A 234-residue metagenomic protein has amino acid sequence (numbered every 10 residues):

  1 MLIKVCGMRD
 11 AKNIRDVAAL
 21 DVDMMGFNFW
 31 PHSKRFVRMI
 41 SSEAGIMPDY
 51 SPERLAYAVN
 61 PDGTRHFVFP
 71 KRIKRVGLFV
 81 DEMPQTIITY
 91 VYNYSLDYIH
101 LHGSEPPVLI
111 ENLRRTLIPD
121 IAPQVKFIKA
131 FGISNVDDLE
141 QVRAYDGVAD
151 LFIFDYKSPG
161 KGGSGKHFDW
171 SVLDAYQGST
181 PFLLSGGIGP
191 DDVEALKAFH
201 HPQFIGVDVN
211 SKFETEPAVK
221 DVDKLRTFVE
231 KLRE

Functional and structural regions predicted by a protein language model:
M1-K4: Extreme N-terminal starter segment of soluble prokaryotic enzymes
G7-M8: Short Cys/His-rich zinc-binding micro-motifs
A11-D16, S33-R35: Short N-terminal binding/cap micro-motifs at the start of the first secondary-structure element
V17, I99, F152, D169 (+3 more regions): Conserved, mostly hydrophobic/aromatic
L20-V22, N93-Y94, G147-V148, F199-P202: Structural motif
V22-F36, Y98-P106, Y156-G163, H200-K231: Glycine-rich phosphate-binding active-site loops on the catalytic face of alpha/beta enzymes
F29-A58, F67-L184, G189-D192: Conserved anion-binding
